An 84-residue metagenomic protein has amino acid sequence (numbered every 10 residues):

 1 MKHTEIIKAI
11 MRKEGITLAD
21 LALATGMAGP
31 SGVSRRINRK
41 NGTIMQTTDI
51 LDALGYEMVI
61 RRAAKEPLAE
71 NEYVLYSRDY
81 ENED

Functional and structural regions predicted by a protein language model:
M1-E14: A short, Lys/Arg-rich alpha-helix, primarily the initiator
K8, V33-R35, T48: Key DNA-contacting residues within the recognition helix of helix-turn-helix
E14, T25-G26: Core residues of bacterial helix-turn-helix
D20-L23: Short alpha-helical "recognition helix" segments of helix-turn-helix
G26-G42: Recognition helix of helix-turn-helix/homeodomain-like DNA-binding domains that insert into the DNA major groove
R39-D52: Short, basic-rich loop-to-helix N-cap that marks the start of a DNA-contacting helix
L51, E57-R62: C-terminal edge-of-domain segments
R61-D84: Short, charged recognition helix plus adjacent turn of helix-turn-helix-like nucleic-acid-binding domains
